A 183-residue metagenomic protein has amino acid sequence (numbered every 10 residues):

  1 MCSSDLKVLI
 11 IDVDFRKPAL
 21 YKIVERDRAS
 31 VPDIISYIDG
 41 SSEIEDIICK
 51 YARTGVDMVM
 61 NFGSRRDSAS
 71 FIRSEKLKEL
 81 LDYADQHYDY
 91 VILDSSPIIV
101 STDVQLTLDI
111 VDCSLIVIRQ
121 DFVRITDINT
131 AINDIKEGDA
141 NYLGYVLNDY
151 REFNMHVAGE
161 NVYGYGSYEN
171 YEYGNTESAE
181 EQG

Functional and structural regions predicted by a protein language model:
M1-G183: P-loop NTP-binding module
